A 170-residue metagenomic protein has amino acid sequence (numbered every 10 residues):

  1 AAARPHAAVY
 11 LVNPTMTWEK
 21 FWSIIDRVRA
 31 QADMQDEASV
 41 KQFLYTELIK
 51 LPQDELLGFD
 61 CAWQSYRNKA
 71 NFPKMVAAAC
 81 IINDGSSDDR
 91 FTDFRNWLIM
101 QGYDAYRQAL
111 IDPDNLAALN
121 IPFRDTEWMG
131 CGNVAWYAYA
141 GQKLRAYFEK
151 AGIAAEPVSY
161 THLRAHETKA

Functional and structural regions predicted by a protein language model:
A1-A7: Bacterial Sec-dependent N-terminal signal peptides
V9-F72: N-terminal domain-onset segments
I49-R124: Core of folded catalytic or high-affinity ligand/protein-binding domains in predominantly eukaryotic proteins
Q101, K169-A170: Generic hydrophobic alpha-helical segments
D114-A118, T126-G132, A140-K143: Charged interaction scaffolds used for protein-protein
N133-I153: Helix-rich interaction surfaces within compact, conserved domain-sized segments that mediate assembly or partner
E156-Y160: Acidic/His-rich segments in extracytoplasmic proteins that coordinate ligands and/or metal ions
T161-T168: Conserved small/polar residues in nucleotide/adenosyl-binding loops
